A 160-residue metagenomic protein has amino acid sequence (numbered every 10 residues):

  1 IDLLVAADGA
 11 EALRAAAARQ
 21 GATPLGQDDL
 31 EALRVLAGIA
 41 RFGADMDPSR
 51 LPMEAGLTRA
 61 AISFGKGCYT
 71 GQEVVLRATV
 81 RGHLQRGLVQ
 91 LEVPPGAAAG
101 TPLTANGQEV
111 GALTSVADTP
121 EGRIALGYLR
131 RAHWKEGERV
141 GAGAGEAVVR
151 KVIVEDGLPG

Functional and structural regions predicted by a protein language model:
I1-A40: Acidic, low-complexity central loop/insert segments
D2, D8, D28-D29, D45-D47 (+2 more regions): Acidic-enriched, low-complexity/disordered segments with a strong bias for Aspartate over Glutamate
R14-A15, M46, E138-R139: Short, charged, solvent-exposed linker or helix-capping segments at domain edges/interfaces that act as flexible hinges
A18-A22, A40, A44, E73-H83: Short helix-capping and hinge/turn segments at secondary-structure transitions, especially at repeat and domain
L33-L57: Short, conserved active-site entrance elements at the starts or edges of catalytic domains
R50, A55-Q72, L76-G160: Glycine-rich, small/acidic residue-mixed loop/short-helix segments
